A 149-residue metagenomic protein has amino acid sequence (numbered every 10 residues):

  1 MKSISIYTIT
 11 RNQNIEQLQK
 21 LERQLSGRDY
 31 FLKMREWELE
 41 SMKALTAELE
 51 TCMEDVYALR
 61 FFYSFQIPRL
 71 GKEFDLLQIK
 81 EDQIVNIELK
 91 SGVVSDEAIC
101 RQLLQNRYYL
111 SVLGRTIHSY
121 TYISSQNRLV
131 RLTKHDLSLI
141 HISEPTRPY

Functional and structural regions predicted by a protein language model:
M1-Y63: Acidic-basic catalytic patches of nuclease active cores, encompassing PD-(D/E)XK and other metal-cofactor nuclease
M53-E81: Active-site metal-binding core of divalent-cation-utilizing nuclease and nuclease-like domains
Q66, S138-H141: Extended hydrophobic/Leu-rich segments
E73, E88, E144: Acidic-residue sensor for enzyme active/binding pockets
V85, K90-S138: Nucleic-acid nuclease catalytic cores
I140-Y149: Single conserved hydrophobic/aromatic residue that forms the stacking wall/gate of nucleotide- or nucleobase-binding
